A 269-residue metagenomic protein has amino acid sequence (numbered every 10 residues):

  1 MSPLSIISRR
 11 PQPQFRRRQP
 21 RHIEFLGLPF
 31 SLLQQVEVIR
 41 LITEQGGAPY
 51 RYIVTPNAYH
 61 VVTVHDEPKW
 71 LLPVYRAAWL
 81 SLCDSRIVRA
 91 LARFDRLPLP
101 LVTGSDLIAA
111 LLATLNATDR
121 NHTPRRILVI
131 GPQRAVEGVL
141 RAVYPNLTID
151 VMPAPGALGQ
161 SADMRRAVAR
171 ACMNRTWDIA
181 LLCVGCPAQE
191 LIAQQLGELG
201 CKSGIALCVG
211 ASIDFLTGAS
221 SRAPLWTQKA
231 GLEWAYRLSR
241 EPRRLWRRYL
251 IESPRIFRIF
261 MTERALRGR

Functional and structural regions predicted by a protein language model:
S2-L112: N-terminal nucleotide/polyanion-binding subdomain common to many enzyme families
Y50, H122-R125, C201-I205: A short helix->loop->beta-strand "cap" motif at the edges of active sites that frequently abuts
I53-T55, L82, L128, I179-C183 (+1 more regions): Structural motif
N57-H60, V184-Q189, S212-I213: Short glycine-rich anion-binding loops that position phosphate/pyrophosphate groups of nucleotides and phosphorylated
V88-T176: Conserved beta-alpha
R89-A90, R222-R269: A transmembrane-helix-recognition feature enriched in membrane-embedded lipid enzymes and envelope glyco-/phospholipid
A154-Q160, K202-R240: Short, flexible loop segments at boundaries between secondary-structure elements
M164-S203: A contiguous pocket-lining binding segment that forms or flanks enzyme active sites
